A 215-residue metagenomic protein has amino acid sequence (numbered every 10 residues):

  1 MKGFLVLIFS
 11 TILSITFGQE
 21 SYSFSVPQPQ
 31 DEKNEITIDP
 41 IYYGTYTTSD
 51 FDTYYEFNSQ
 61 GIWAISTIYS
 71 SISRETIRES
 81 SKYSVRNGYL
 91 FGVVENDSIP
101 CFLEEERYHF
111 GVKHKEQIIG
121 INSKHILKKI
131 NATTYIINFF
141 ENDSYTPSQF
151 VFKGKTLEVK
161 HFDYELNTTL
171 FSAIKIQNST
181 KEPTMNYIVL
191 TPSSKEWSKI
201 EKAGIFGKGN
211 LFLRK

Functional and structural regions predicted by a protein language model:
M1-S25: Bacterial Sec-dependent N-terminal signal peptides
G18-T53, N58-K215: Amphipathic/hydrophobic helical signal segments and adjacent flexible N-terminal regions that mediate secretion
